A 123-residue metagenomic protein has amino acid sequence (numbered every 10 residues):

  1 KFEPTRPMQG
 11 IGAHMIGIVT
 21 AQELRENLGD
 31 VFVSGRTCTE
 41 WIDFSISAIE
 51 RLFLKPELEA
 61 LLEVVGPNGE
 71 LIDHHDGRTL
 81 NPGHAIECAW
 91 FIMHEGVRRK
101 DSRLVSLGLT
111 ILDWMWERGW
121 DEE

Functional and structural regions predicted by a protein language model:
K1-E123: Glycan-recognition and catalytic cores of secretory/periplasmic carbohydrate-active enzymes
